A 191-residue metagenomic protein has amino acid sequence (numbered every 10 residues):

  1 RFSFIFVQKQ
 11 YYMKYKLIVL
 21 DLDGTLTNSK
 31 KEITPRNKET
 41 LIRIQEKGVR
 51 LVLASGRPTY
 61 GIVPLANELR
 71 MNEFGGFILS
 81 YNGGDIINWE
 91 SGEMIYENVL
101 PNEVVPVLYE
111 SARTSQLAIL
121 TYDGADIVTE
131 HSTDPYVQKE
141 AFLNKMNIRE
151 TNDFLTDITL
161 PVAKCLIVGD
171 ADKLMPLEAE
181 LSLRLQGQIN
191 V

Functional and structural regions predicted by a protein language model:
R1-L20, E46: Non-catalytic pre-domain segments flanking phosphatase-related domains
K16-K30: Asp-based phosphoryl-transfer active-site loop
T27-K31, G56, E97-N98, L143: Short, flexible loop segments at the rims of nucleotide/cofactor-binding pockets, characterized by
K30, P101, D170-A171: Short beta->alpha junction loops/turns
E32, Y60-G61, D172-K173: Short alpha-helical
N37-Y136: Active-site phosphate-binding/coordination module
S111, S115-V191: Conserved acidic, metal-coordinating active-site core of Asp-based, Mg2+-dependent phosphoryl-transfer enzymes
